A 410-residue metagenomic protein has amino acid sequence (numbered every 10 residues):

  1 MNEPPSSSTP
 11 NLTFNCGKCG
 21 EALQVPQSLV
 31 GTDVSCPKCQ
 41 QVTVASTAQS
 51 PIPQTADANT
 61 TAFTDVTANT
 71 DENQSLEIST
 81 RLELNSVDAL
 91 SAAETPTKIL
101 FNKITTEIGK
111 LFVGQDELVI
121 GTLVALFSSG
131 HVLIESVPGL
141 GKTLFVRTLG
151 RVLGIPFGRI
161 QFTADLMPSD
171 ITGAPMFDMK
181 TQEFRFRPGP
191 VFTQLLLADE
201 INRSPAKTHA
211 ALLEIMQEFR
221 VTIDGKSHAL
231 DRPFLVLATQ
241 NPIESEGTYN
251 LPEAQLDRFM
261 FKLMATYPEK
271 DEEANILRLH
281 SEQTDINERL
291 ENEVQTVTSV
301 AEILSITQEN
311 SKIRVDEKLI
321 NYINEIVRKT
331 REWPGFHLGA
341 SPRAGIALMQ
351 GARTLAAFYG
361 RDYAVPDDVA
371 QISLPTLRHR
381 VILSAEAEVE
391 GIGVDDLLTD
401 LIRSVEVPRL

Functional and structural regions predicted by a protein language model:
T95-V132, V137: Pre-Walker A (pre-P-loop) alpha-helix and adjacent loop at the N terminus of AAA/AAA+ ATPase modules, a conserved
L123-V124, F177-L197: Conserved alpha-helical scaffold flanking the Walker A/P-loop in AAA+ ATPase domains
F127-F162: Walker A/P-loop
V152-D178: AAA+/P-loop NTPase substrate/partner-engagement loops
R185-Q194, I223-Q240, L251-M260, M264 (+1 more regions): AAA+/SF3 P-loop NTPase mechanochemical coupling elements
T193-Q217, E246-L256, Y267-N275: Conserved AAA+/SF3 P-loop NTPase catalytic/coupling segment centered on the Walker-B
T248-Q308: Conserved AAA+ ATPase core "coupling" helix
T330-L410: C-terminal engagement/docking regions of AAA+ P-loop ATPases
